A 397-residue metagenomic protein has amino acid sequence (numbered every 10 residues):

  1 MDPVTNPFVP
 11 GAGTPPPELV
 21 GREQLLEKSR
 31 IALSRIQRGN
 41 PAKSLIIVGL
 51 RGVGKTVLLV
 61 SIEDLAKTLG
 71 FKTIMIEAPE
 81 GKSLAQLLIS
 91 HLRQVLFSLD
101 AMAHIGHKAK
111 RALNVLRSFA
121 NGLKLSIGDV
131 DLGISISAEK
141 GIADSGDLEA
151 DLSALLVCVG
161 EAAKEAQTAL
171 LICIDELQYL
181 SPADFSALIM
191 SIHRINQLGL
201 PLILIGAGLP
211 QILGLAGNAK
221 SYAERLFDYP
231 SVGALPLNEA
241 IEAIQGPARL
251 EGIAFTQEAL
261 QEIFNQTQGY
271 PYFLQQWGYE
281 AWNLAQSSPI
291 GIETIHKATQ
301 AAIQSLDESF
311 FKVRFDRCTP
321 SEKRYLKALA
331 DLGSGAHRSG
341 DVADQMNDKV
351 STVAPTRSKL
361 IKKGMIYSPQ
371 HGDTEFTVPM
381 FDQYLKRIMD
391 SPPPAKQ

Functional and structural regions predicted by a protein language model:
M1-K43, L92-Q94, I105-K108, P394-Q397: A short, basic N-terminal segment
T5, K43, E258, K297-Q300 (+1 more regions): C-terminal leucine-rich, beta-strand-based interaction scaffolds used for sensing/assembly
A32, L284, A328-L332: Short amphipathic alpha-helical elements of helix-turn-helix/winged-helix folds
P41-G49, V53, V57-L170, L200-L202: P-loop NTPase nucleotide-binding core
L65, S191, E280, K359-K362: Alpha-helical DNA-recognition elements
K164-I174, Q178-A187, S191-S221: Sensor-1/coupling segment of RecA-like P-loop NTPase cores
N218-G233: A short helix-turn-beta junction within AAA+ P-loop NTPase domains corresponding to the substrate/partner-engaging
A240-S309: Amphipathic alpha-helical "lid/sensor" segments that cap RecA-like P-loop NTPase cores
